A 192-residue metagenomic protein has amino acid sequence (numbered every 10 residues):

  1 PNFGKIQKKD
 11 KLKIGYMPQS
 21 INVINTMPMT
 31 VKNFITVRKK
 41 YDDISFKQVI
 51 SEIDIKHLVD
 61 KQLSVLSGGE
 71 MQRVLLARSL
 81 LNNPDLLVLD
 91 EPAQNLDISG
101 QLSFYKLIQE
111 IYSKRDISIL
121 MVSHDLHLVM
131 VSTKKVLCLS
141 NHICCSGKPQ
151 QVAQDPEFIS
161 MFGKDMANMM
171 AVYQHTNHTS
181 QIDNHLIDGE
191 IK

Functional and structural regions predicted by a protein language model:
D43-D60: Conserved ABC ATPase "signature" region
Q62-L66, E70: Conserved ABC ATPase signature
N83: Conserved catalytic motifs of ABC-family nucleotide-binding domains
L87-E91: Catalytic Walker B motif of ABC-type/P-loop ATPase nucleotide-binding domains
S123-H124: H-loop/switch region of ABC-family ATPase nucleotide-binding domains
V136-K148: H-loop (His-switch) and adjacent beta-strand-loop-beta switch element of ABC-type ATPase nucleotide-binding domains
Q154, M161-K192: ABC ATPase nucleotide-binding domains
